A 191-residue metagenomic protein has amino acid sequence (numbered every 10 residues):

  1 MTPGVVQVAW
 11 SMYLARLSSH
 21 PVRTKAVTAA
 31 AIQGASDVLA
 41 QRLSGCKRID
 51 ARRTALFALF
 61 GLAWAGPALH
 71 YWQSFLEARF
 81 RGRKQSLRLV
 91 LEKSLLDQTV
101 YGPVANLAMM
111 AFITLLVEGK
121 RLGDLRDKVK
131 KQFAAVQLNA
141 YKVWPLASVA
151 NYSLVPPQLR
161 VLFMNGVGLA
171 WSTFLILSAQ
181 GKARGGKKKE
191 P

Functional and structural regions predicted by a protein language model:
M1-A15, R184-P191: Transit-peptide-like, low-complexity N-terminal presequences and other terminal intrinsically disordered regions
R16-C46, D50-G119, V129-K182: Alpha-helical transmembrane segments of eukaryotic organelle membrane transporters and related multi-pass membrane
